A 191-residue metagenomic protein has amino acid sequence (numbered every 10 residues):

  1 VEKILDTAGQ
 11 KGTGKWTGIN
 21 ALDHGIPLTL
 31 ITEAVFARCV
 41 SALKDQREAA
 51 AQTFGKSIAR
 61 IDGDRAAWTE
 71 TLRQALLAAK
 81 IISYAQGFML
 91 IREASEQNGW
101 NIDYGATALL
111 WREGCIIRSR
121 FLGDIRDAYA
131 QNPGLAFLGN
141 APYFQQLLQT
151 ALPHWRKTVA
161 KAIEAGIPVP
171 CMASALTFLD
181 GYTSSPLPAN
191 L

Functional and structural regions predicted by a protein language model:
V1-L191: NAD(P)-dependent dehydrogenase/reductase Rossmann-like domain
